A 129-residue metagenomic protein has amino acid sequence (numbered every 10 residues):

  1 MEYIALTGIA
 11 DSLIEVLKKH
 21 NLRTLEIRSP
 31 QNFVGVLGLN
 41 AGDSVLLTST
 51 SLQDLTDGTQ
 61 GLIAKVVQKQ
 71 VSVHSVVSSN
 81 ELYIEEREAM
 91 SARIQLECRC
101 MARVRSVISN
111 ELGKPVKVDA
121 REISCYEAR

Functional and structural regions predicted by a protein language model:
M1-A41: Compositionally biased, charged N-terminal/linker segments
I4-L6, G42-L47, V66, I94-C98: Hydrophobic beta-strand residues in large extracellular and virion-surface proteins
L17, V36-G38, L55-G58, V77: Short histidine-centered beta-strand/loop micro-motifs that create catalytic or ligand/metal-coordination sites
R23, A41-D43, Q60-L62, A92: A generic structural signal for short beta-strands and their flanking turns/coil linkers
V36-Q53: Short coil-to-beta transition motif at edge beta-strands of beta-rich domains
L55-H74: Short beta-strand-centered aromatic/proline hotspots
G61, S75-R129: Contiguous surface segments at macromolecular interaction interfaces
